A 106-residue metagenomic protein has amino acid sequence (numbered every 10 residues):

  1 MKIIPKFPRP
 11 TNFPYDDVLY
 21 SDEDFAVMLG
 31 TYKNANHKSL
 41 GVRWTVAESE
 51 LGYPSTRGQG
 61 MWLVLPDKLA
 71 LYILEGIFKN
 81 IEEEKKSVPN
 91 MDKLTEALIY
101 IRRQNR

Functional and structural regions predicted by a protein language model:
M1-D24: Negatively charged, low-complexity tracts enriched in Asp/Glu with abundant Ser/Thr
I4-P10, Y32, V88, N105: Charge-dense, helix-prone N-terminal extensions
D16-F25, G30-Y32, K79-N80: Double-stranded DNA-binding cores of transcription factors and transposases
F25-M61: A short, structured beta-strand/loop element
V46-R106: Mixed-charge, Lys/Arg-enriched low-complexity segments
